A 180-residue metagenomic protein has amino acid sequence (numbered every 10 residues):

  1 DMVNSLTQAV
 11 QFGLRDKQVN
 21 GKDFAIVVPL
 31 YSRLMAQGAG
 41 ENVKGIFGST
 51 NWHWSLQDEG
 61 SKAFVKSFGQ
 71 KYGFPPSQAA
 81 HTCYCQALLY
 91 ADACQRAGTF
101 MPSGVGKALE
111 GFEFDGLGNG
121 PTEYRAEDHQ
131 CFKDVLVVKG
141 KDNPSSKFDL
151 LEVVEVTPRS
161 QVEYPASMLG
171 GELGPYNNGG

Functional and structural regions predicted by a protein language model:
D1-G180: Extracytosolic ligand-binding ectodomains
